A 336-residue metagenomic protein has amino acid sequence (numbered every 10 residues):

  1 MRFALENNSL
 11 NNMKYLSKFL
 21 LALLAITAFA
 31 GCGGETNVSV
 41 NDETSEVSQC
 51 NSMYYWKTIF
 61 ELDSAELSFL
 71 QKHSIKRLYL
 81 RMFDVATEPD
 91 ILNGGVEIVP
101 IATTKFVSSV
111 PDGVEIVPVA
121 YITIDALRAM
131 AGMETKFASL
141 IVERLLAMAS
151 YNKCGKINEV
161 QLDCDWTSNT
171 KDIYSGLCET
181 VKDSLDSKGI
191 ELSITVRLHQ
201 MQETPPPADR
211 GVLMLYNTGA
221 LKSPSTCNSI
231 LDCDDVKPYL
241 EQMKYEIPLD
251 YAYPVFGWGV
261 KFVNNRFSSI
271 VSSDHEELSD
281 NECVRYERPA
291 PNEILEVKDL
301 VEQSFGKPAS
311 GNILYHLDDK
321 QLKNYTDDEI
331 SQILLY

Functional and structural regions predicted by a protein language model:
N8-L20: Bacterial N-terminal signal peptides that target proteins for export
A28-G31: C-terminal motif of bacterial Sec signal peptides marking the signal peptidase cleavage site
G33-T36: Bacterial signal peptide processing site
D42-T58, R81-L213: Chitinase-like catalytic core of GlcNAc-active glycosidases
S64, V96-A102, E134-R144, S175-T180 (+3 more regions): Well-ordered, non-membrane alpha-helical segments in soluble/globular domains
H73, S108-V114, A147-K156, S184-K188 (+2 more regions): A structural motif corresponding to the C-terminal end of an alpha-helix and its immediate exit/capping segment
D172, G176-N265: Substrate-binding surface in catalytic domains of secreted glycosidases
F256-W258, N264-Y336: Substrate-binding cleft of secreted/luminal carbohydrate-active enzymes
